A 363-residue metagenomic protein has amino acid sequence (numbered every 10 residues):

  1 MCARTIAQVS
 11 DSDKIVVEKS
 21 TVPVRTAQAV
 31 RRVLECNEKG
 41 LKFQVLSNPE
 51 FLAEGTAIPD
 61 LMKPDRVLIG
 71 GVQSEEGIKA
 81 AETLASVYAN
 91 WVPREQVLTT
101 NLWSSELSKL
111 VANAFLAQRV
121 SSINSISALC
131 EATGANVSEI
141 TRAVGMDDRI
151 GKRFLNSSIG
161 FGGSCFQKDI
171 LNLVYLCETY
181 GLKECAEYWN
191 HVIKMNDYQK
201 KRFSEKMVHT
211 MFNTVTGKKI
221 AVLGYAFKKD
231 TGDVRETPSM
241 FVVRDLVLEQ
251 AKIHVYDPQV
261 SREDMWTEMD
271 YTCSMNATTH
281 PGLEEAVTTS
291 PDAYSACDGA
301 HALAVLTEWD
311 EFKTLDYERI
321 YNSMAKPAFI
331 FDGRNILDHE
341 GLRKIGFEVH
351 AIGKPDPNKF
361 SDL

Functional and structural regions predicted by a protein language model:
M1-L363: Structural/interface elements that position substrates and couple domains in central-metabolism enzymes
